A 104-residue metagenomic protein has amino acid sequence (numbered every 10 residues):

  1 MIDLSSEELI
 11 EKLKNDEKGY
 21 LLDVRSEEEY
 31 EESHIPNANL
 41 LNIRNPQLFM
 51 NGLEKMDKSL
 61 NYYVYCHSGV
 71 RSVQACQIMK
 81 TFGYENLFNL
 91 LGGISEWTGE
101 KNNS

Functional and structural regions predicted by a protein language model:
M1-Y20, E27-N61, H67-S104: Rhodanese-like catalytic fold shared by cysteine-dependent sulfurtransferases and DSP/PTP-type phosphatases
